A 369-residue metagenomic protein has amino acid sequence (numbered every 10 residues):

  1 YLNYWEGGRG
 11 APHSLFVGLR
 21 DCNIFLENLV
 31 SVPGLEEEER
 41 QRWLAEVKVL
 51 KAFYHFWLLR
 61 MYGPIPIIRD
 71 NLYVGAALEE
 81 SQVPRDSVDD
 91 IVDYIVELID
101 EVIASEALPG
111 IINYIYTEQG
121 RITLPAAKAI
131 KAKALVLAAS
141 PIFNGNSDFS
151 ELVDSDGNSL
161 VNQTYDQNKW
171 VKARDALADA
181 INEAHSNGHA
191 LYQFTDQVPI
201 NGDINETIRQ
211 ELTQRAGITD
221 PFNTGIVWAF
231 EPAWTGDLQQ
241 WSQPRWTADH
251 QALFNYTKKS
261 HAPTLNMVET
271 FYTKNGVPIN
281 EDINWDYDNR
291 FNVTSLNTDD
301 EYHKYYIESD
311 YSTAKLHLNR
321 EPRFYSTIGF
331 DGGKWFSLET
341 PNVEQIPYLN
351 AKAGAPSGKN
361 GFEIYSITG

Functional and structural regions predicted by a protein language model:
Y1, I65, P125-K128, K133-G361: An aromatic- and glycine-enriched ligand-binding surface/loop that stacks and positions planar moieties
Y1-Y62, L78-L124, F291, T313 (+3 more regions): Conserved, well-structured interaction surfaces
P64-N71, A104-Y116, G188-T195: Glycine- and aromatic-rich loop/turn segments at beta-sheet edges
R69-Y73, I99, A138-S140: Short, small-residue-rich loop/turn micro-motifs
Y73-Q82, D154-N162: Aromatic- and acidic-residue-enriched carbohydrate-binding clefts of CAZyme catalytic domains
